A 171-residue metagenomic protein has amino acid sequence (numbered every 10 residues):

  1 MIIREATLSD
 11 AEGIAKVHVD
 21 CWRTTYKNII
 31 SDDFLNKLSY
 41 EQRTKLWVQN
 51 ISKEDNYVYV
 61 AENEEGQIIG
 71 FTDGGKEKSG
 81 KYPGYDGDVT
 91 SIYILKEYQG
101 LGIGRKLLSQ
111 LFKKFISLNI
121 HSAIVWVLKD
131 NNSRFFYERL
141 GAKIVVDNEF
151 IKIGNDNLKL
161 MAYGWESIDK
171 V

Functional and structural regions predicted by a protein language model:
M1-I3: Extreme N-terminal starter segment of soluble prokaryotic enzymes
E5-L8, V19-I29, L35-E97, L108-Q110 (+3 more regions): Acetyl-CoA-dependent GNAT
D10, G102: Conserved G/P- and acidic residue-centered "switch" motifs that form tight phosphate/ATP-binding loops in soluble
I14: Hydrophobic pocket/interface hotspot
V17, L118, R139-L140: Structural motif
Y85-G87, I124-R134, E138-V171: C-terminal "cap" of GNAT-fold acetyltransferases
L95-E97, L101, K129: Active-site acidic-Proline motif in GNAT/NAT acetyltransferases
F115-W126: Conserved GNAT acetyl-CoA-binding A-motif
